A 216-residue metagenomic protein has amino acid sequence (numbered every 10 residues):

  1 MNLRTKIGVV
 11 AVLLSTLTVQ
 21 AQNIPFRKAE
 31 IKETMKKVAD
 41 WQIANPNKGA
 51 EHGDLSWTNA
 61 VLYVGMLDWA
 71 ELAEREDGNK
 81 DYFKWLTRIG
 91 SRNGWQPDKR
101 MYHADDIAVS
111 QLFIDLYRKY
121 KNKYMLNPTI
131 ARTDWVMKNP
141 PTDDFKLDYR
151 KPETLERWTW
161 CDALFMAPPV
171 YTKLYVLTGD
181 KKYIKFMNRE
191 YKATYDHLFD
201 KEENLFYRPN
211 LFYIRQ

Functional and structural regions predicted by a protein language model:
M1-N23: Bacterial Sec-dependent N-terminal signal peptides
Q22-Q216: Glycan-recognition and catalytic cores of secretory/periplasmic carbohydrate-active enzymes
